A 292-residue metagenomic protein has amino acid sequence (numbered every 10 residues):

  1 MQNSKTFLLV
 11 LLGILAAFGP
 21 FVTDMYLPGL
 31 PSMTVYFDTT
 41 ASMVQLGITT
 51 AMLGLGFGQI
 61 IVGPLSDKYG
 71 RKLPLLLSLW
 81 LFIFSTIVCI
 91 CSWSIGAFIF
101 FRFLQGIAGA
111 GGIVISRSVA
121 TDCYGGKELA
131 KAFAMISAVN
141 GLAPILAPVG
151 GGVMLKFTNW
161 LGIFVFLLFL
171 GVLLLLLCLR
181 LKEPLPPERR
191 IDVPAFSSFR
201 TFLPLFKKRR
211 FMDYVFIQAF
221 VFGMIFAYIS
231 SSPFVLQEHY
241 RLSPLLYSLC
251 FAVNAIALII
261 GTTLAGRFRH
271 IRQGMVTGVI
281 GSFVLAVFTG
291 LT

Functional and structural regions predicted by a protein language model:
F7-A41, V62, Y228-P233: Extracytoplasmic
Y36-D38, G70, C91-A97, A108 (+2 more regions): Helix-breaking motifs and short loop linkers at transmembrane-helix boundaries and internal kinks in secondary membrane
F57-G96: Conserved MFS/SLC helix-loop-helix module at the cytosolic interface between two early adjacent transmembrane helices
Q59-G70, G261-Q273: Helix-to-loop junctions at the C-terminal end of transmembrane segments in multipass secondary transporters
L75, F98, M275-G278: Primarily marks hydrophobic transmembrane alpha-helices of the MFS/SLC 12-helix fold
A97, G126, A134-L179, L249: Helix-loop-helix hairpin linking two adjacent transmembrane segments in secondary transporters
F101-L142: Cytoplasmic helix-loop-helix junction between adjacent transmembrane helices in 12-TM secondary transporters
P184-Y214: Juxtamembrane intracellular "pre-TM" segments in multi-pass secondary transporters
